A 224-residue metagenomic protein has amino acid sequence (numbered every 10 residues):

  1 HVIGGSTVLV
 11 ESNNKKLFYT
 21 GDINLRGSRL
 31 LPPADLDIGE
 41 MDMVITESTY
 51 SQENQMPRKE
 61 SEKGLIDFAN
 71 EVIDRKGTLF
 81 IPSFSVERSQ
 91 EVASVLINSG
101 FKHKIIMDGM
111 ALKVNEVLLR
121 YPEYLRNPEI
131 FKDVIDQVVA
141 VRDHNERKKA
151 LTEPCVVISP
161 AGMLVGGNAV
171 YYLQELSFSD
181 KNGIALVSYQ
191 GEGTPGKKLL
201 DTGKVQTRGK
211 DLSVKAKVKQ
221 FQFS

Functional and structural regions predicted by a protein language model:
H1-I105, P122, E129: His/Asp/Glu-rich metal-coordinating catalytic cores of metallo-dependent phosphodiesterases/hydrolases acting on
F18, D42-I45, I106, V157-I158 (+2 more regions): Hydrophobic/aromatic beta-strand patches that form the interior of the parallel beta-sheet core in alpha/beta enzyme
F18, S179-D180, D211-V214: A generic structural signal for short, non-catalytic loop/turn and secondary-structure boundary residues
T20-R26, N54-R58, V134-Q137, G162 (+1 more regions): Short, flexible loop segments at the rims of nucleotide/cofactor-binding pockets, characterized by
S51-N54, F131, E153-P160, K215-Q220: Short, basic, glycine/proline-bearing loop/turn elements
I66-P195: Hard-cation-handling environments
L200: Substrate-recognition/cap regions that form aromatic- and gly/pro-loop-enriched pockets for small-molecule ligands
Q206-S224: Generic long, charged, amphipathic alpha-helical segments
